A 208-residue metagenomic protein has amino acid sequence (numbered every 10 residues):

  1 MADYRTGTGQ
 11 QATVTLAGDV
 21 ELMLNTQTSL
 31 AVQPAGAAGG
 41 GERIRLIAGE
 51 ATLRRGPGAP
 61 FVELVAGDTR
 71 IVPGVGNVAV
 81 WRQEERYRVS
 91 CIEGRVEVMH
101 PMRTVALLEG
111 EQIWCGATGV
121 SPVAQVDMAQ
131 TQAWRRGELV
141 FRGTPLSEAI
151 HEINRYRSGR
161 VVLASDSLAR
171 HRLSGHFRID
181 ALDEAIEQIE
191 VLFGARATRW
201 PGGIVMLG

Functional and structural regions predicted by a protein language model:
A2-D3, G7-A117: Short, small/hydrophobic-biased targeting/export segments
G119-G208: N-terminal export/assembly leaders
